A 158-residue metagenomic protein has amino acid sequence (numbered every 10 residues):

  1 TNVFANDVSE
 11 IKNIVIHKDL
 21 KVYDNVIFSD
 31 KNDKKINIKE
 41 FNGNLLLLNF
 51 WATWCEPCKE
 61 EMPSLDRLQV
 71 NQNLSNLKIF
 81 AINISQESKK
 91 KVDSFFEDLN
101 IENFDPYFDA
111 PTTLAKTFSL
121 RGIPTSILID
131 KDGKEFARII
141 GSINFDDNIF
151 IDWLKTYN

Functional and structural regions predicted by a protein language model:
F4-I38: N-terminal "domain-start" segment that seeds a small globular fold
K21-Y23, F41-G43, L74-L77, E87: Extracytoplasmic
I36-K59, L65: Short active-site neighborhood of thiol/selenol oxidoreductases, capturing the structured segment around
F41-N44, L74, I101-N103, L120-R121: Active-site acidic short loop of glycosyltransferases
N49, A81-N83, R138-I140: Soluble periplasmic/extracytoplasmic beta-strand elements of cell-envelope proteins
E60-L99, A110-T117: Structural microenvironment flanking redox-active thiols in thiol-disulfide oxidoreductases
E97-E102, D109-W153: Thiol/disulfide oxidoreductase modules built on the thioredoxin-like
